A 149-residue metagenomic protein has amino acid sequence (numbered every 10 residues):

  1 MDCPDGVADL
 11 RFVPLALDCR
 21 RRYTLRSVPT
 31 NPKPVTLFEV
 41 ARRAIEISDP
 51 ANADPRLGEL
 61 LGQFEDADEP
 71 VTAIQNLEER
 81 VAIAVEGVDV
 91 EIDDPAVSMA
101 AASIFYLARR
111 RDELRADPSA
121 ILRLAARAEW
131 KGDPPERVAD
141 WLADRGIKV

Functional and structural regions predicted by a protein language model:
D2-V149: Acidic, polar-rich N-terminal leader regions of halophilic archaeal proteins
